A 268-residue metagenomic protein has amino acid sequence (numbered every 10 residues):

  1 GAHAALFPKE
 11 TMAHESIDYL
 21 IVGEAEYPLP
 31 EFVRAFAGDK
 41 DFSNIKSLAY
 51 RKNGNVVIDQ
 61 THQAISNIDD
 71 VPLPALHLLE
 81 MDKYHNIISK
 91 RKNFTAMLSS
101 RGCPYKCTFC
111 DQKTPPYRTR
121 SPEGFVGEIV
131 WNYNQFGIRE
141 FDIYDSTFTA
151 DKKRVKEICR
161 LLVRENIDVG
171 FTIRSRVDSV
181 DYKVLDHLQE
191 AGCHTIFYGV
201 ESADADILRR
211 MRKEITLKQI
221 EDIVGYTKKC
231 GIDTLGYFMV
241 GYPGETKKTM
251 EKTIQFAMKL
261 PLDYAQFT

Functional and structural regions predicted by a protein language model:
G1-N67: Glycine-rich beta-alpha loop elements in corrinoid/cobalamin-binding modules across cobalamin-dependent enzymes
P8-A13, V184, G244-K259: Catalytic cores of alpha/beta
K9-A13, K40, Q63, S89 (+3 more regions): Structural motif
L20-I21, I196, A265: Short, well-ordered beta-strand core segments
K46-Q60, K83, D233, K248-T268: C-terminal accessory regions of radical SAM enzymes
P74-Y237, Y242, Q255: Radical SAM [4Fe-4S] cluster-binding motif and immediate context
